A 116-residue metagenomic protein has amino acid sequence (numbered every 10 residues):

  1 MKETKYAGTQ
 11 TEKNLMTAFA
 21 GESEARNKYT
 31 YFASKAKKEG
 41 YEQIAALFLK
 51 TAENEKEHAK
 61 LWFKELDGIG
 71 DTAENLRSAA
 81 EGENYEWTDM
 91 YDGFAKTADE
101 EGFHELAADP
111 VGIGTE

Functional and structural regions predicted by a protein language model:
M1-E116: Non-heme di-metal
